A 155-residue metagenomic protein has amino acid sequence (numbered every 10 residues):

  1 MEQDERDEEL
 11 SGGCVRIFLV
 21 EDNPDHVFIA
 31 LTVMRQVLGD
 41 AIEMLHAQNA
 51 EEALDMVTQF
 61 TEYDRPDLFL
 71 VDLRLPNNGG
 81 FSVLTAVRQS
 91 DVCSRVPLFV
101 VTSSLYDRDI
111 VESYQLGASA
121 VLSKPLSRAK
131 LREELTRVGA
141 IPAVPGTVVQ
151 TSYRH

Functional and structural regions predicted by a protein language model:
M1-F18, P24-E43, E62, S127-H155: Non-catalytic signal-transmission and effector/linker regions of two-component phosphorelay proteins
D4, S82, L105-A120: Alpha4 helix (beta4-alpha4-beta5 surface) of REC/receiver domains from two-component response regulators
H46-L68: Acidic, metal-coordinating helix/loop segments flanking the phosphotransfer/catalytic sites of two-component signaling
N49, G79-S82: Acidic catalytic/metal-coordinating carboxylates
V71-L73: Active-site residues of response regulator receiver
F81-S94: Short amphipathic alpha-helix used as the core "switch/output" element in two-component signaling
K124: A Lys-centered signature of the CheY-like receiver
